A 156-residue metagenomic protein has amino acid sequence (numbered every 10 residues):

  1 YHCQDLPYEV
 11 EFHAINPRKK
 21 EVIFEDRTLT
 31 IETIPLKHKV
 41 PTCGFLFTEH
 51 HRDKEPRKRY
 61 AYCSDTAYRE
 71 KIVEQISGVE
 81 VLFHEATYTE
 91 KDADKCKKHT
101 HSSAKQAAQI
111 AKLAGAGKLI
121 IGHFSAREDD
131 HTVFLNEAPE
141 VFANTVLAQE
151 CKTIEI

Functional and structural regions predicted by a protein language model:
Y1-Y62, A67-E74, V79, D129-I156: Binuclear metal-dependent hydrolase catalytic cores
S64, H84, G122: Active-site flanking residues adjacent to catalytic metal/cofactor-binding acidic residues
Y68, S102-K112: A short, acidic, amphipathic alpha-helical segment used as a generic capping/interface helix at domain edges
I76-S77, I110-G115: Short, conserved loop/helix-junction motifs that constitute active-site signature segments in enzyme catalytic cores
E80-Y88: Non-cysteine beta-strand/loop elements that form the S-adenosyl-L-methionine
E90-K95: A short acidic, helix-capping loop that chelates divalent metal ions and anchors anionic groups
K97-Q106, L135-N136: Charged helix-capping and loop-helix junction motifs
A114-L119, A143: A short helix->loop->beta-strand "cap" motif at the edges of active sites that frequently abuts
